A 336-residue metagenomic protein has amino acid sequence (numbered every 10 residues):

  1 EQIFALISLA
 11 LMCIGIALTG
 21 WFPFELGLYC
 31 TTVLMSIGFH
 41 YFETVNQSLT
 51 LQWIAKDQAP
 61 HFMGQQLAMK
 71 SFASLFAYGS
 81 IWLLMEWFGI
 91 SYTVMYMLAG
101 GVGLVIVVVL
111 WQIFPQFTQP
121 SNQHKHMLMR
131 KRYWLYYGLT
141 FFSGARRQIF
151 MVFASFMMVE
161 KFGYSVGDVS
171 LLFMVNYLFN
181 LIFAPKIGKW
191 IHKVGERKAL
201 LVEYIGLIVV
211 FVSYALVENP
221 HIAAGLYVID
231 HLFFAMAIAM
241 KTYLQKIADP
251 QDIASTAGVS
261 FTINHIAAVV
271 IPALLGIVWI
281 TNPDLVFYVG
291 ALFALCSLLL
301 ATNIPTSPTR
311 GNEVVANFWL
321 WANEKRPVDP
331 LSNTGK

Functional and structural regions predicted by a protein language model:
E1, M85, F183-G195, W279-I280: Helix-to-loop junctions at the C-terminal end of transmembrane segments in multipass secondary transporters
E1-L9, K193-Y204: Cytoplasmic membrane-interface "Motif A"-like loop-to-helix N-cap segments of 12-TM Major Facilitator Superfamily
A10-F24, I205-E218: C-terminal ends and interior cores of transmembrane alpha-helices in multi-pass membrane transporters/permeases
V33-K70: Cytoplasmic helix-loop-helix junction between adjacent transmembrane helices in 12-TM secondary transporters
M63-G79, I263-I271: Glycine-rich segments within core transmembrane alpha-helices of 12-TM secondary carriers
F76-M95, S155-F156, V270-V286: Transmembrane alpha-helix termini and helix-breaking/packing motifs in multi-pass membrane transporters
G100-Q119, L300-P305: C-terminal membrane-cytosol helix-exit motif in multi-pass small-molecule transporters
V152-V169: Short amphipathic helix-loop junctions that connect adjacent transmembrane helices in Major Facilitator Superfamily/SLC
